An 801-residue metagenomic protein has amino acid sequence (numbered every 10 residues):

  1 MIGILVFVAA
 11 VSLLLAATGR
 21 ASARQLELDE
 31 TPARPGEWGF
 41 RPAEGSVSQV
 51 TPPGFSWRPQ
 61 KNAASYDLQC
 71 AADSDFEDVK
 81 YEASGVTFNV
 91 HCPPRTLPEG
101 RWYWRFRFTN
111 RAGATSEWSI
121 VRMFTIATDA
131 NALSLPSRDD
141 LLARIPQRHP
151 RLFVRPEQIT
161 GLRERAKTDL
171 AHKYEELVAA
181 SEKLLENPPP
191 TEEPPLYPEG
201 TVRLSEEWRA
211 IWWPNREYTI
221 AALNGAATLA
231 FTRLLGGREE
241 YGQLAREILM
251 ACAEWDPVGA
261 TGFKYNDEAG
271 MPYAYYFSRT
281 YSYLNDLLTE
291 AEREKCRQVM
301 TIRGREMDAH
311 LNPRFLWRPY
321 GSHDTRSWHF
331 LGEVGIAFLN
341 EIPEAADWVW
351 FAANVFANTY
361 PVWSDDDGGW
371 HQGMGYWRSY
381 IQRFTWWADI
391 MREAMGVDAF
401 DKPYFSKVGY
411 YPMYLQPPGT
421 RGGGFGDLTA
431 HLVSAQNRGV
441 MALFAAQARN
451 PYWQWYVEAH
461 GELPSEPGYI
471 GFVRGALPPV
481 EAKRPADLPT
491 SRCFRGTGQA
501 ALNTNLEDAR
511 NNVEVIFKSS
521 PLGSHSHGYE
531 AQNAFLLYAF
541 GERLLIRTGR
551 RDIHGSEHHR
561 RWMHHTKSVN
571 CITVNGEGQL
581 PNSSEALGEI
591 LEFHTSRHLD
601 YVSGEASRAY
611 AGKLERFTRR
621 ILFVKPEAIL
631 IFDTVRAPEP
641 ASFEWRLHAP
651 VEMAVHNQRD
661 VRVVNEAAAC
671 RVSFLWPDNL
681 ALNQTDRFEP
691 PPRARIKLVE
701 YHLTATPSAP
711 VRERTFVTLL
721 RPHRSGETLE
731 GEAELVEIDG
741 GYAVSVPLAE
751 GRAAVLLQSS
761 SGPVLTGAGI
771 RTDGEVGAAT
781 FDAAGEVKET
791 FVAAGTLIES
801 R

Functional and structural regions predicted by a protein language model:
R24-K61, I126: Pro/Thr/Ser/Gly-rich low-complexity, intrinsically disordered linker/stalk tracts
D29-R34, F124-L152, H656: Low-complexity, Pro/Ser/Thr- and charge-rich linker/hinge segments at domain boundaries
D67-E99, R111: Recognizes extended acidic, P/S/T-rich segments that occur within or adjacent to Ig-like beta-sandwich modules
R111-T128: Extracellular fibronectin type III
R151-F153, I159, A166-K167, K173-V178 (+4 more regions): Aromatic-lined, polymer-binding surfaces characteristic of secreted/periplasmic polysaccharide-degrading enzymes
F338, Y376-L544, T595, L599 (+2 more regions): Carbohydrate-active enzyme catalytic cores, enriched for enzymes that act on polyanionic acidic polysaccharides
R551-R801: CBM-like, beta-strand-rich accessory domains located in the C-terminal region of large, secreted polysaccharide-active
